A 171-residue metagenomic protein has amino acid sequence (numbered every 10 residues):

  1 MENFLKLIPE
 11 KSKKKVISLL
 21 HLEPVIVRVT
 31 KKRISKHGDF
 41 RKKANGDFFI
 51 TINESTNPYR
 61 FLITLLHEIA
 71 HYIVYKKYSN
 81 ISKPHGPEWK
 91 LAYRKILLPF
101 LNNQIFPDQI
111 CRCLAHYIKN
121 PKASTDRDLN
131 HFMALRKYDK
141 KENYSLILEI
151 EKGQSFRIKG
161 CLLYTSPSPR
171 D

Functional and structural regions predicted by a protein language model:
M1-F48, P99-F100: Auxiliary, metal-adjacent structural segments of Zn-dependent hydrolase domains
F48-I63: Short pre-active-site segment immediately N-terminal to the catalytic Zn-binding motif
I63-Y75: Active-site recognition of the HExxH zinc-binding catalytic motif
Y72-H85: Catalytic Zn2+-binding segment of zinc metalloproteases
K83-I118: Post-HExxH zinc-binding segment in Zn-dependent metallohydrolases
A123-E151: Mixed-charge, Lys/Arg-rich low-complexity intrinsically disordered regions
Q154-I158: A short beta-strand micro-motif
Y164-D171: Conserved small/polar residues in nucleotide/adenosyl-binding loops
